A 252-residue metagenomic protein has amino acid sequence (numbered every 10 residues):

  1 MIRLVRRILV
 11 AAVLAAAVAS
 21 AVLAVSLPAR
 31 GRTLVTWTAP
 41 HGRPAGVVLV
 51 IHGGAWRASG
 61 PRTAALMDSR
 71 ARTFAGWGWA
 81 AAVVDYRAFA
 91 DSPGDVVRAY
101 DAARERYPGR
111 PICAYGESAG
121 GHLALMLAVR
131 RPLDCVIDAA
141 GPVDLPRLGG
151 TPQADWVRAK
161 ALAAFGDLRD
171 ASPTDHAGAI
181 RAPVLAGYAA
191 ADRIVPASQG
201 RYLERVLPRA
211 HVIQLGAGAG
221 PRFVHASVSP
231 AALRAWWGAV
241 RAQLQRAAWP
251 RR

Functional and structural regions predicted by a protein language model:
A19-R43: N-terminal cap/lid segment of alpha/beta-hydrolase-fold proteins
V25-S26, P142, P146-H176: Mobile cap/lid helix-loop segments that gate and shape the active-site cleft of serine hydrolases
R62-A82: Short amphipathic alpha-helix adjacent to the substrate-entry channel of hydrolases
A90-R106: Alpha/beta-hydrolase active-site loop
D101-P152: Primarily recognizes the serine-hydrolase "nucleophile elbow" in alpha/beta-hydrolase and SGNH/GDSL folds
I180, A186-Y188, D192: Short beta-strand/loop motif that positions the catalytic acidic residue of the alpha/beta-hydrolase fold
R193-Q199: Conserved alpha/beta-hydrolase "acid-adjacent" motif
R201, R205-R252: C-terminal catalytic histidine-bearing segment of alpha/beta-hydrolase fold enzymes
